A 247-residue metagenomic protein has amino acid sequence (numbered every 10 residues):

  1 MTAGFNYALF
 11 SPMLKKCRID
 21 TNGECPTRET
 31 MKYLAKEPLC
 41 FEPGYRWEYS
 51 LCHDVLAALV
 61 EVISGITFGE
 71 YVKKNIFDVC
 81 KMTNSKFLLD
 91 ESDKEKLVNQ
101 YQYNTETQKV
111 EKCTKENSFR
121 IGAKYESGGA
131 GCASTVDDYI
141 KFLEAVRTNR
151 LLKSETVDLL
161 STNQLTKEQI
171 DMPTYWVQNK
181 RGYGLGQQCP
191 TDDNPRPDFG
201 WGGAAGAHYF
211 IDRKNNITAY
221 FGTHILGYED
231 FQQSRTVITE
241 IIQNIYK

Functional and structural regions predicted by a protein language model:
M1-D193: Short, surface-exposed loop or secondary-structure junction motifs that flank catalytic or metal-binding residues
F41, I211-K214: Extracellular/periplasmic catalytic domains that process cell-envelope and extracellular macromolecules
T107, K214-N215: Residue-level recognition of short loop/turn positions
G186, H208-F210: Short, surface-exposed charged micro-motifs
D193-F199: Short, hydrophobic/aromatic-rich segments at coil-to-beta transitions
G203-A205: Short, small/polar residue-rich loop motifs at catalytic or cofactor-binding pockets
Y209, N216-L226: Short, well-ordered beta-strand elements
L226-K247: Generic C-terminus detector
